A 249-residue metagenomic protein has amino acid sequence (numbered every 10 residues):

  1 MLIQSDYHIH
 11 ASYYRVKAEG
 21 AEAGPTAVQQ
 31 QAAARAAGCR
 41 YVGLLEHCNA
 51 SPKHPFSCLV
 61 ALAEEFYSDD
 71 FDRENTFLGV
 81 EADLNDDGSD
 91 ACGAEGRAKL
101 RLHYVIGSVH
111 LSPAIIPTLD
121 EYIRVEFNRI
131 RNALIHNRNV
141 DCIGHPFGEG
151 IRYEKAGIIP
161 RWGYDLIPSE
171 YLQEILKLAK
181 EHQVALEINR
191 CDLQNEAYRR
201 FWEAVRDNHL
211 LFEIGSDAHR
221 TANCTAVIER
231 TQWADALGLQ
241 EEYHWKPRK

Functional and structural regions predicted by a protein language model:
M1-A91, Y153-L166, E174-I175, G215 (+2 more regions): An N-terminally biased module of ancient metal coordination in phosphate/nucleic-acid-related enzymes
D6-H10, L44-L45, F77-E81, I106-H110 (+4 more regions): A cross-family glycoside hydrolase active-site/sugar-binding cleft signature
Y14-K17, L100-L211: Domain-core and long-helix interface of multi-subunit machines
A33-A36, N132, L178, A204 (+1 more regions): Alpha-helical scaffold elements within enzyme catalytic domains, especially in hydrolases
R40-Y41, A185, L211, Q240: Residue-level detector of anion-binding/catalytic polar loops
K53-A63, I115-D120, N195-R199, C224-T225: Active-site-adjacent beta->alpha loops and helix N-cap segments on the catalytic face of soluble alpha/beta enzymes
D72-D120: Hydrophobic alpha-helical segments and helix pairs
T225-K249: Mid-to-C-terminal alpha-helical segments outside catalytic/metal-binding sites
